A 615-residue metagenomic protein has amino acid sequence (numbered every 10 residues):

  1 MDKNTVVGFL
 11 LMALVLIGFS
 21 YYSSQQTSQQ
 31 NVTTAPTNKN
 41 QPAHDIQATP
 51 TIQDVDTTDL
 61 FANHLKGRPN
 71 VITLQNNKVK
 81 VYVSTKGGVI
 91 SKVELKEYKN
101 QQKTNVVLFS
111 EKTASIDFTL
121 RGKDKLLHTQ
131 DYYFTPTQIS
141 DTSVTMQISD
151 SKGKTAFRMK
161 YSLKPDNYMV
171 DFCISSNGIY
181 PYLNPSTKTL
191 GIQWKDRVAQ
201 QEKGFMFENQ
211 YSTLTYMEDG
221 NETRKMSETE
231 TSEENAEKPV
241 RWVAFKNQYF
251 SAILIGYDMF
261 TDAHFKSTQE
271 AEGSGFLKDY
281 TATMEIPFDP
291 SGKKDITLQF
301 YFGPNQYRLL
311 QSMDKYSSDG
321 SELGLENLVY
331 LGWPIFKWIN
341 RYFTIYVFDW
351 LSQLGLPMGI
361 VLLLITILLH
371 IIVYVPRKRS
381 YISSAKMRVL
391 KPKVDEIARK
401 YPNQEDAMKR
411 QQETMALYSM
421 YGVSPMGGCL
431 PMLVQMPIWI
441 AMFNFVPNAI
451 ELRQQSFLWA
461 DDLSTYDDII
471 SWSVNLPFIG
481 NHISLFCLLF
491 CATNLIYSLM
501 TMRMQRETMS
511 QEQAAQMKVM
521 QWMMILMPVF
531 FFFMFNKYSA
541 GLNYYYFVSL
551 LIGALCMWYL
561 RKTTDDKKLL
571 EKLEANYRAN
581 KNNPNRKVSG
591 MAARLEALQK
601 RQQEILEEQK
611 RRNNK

Functional and structural regions predicted by a protein language model:
M1-Q41, V83, F172-S175, S186 (+6 more regions): Helix-loop-helix
Y21-K103, M146, D150-K152, V588-K615: Juxtamembrane extramembrane loops of integral membrane proteins
D45-T51, D56-L60, P136-D141, M259-K266 (+2 more regions): Generic detector of short, locally flexible boundary/turn motifs and exposed helical patches
V71-G324: Soluble non-transmembrane domains of integral membrane proteins
